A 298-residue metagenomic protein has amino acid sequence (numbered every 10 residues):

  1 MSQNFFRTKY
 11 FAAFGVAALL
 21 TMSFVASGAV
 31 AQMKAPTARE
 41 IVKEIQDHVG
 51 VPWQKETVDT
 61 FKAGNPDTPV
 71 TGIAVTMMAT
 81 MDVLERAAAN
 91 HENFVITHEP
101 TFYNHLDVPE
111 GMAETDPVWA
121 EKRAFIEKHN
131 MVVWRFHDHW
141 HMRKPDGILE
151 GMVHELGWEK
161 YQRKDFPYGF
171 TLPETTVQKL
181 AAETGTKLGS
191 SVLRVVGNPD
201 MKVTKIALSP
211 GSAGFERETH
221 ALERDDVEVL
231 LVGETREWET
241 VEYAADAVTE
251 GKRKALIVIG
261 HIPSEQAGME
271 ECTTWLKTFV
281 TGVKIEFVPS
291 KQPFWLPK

Functional and structural regions predicted by a protein language model:
S2-G15: Bacterial N-terminal signal peptides that target proteins for export
T8, L20-K298: Hydrophobic structural segments
